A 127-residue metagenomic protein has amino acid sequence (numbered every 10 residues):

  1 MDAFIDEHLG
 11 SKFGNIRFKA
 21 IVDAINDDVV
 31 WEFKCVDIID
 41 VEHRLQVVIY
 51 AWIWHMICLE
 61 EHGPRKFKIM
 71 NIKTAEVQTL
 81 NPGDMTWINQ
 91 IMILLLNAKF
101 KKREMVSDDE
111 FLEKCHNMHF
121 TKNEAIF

Functional and structural regions predicted by a protein language model:
M1-H8: Acidic-basic catalytic patches of nuclease active cores, encompassing PD-(D/E)XK and other metal-cofactor nuclease
L9-L96: Nucleic-acid nuclease catalytic cores
I93-F127: Non-catalytic C-terminal interaction segments of nucleic acid-processing enzymes
